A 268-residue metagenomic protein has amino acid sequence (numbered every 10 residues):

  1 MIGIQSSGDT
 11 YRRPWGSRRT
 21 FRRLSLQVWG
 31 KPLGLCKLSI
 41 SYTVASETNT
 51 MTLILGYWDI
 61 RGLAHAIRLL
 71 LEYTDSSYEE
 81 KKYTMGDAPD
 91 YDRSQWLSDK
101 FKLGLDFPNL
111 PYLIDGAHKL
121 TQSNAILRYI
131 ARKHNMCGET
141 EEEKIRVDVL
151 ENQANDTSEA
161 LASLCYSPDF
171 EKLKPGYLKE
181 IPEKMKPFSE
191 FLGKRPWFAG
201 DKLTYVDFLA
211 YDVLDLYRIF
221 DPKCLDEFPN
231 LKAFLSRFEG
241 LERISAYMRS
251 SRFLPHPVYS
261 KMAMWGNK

Functional and structural regions predicted by a protein language model:
G8, R12, G34-K37, Y42-M185 (+4 more regions): GST-like domain detector, emphasizing the conserved glutathione-binding G-site in the N-terminal thioredoxin-like
G138, P222-E227: Structural helix-adjacent loops and short alpha-helical linkers that scaffold large soluble proteins
V147, F198-C224, K232-G240, M248: GST superfamily/GST-like fold recognition
S251-K268: Acidic/histidine-enriched, glycine/proline-rich intrinsically disordered or flexible terminal extensions
